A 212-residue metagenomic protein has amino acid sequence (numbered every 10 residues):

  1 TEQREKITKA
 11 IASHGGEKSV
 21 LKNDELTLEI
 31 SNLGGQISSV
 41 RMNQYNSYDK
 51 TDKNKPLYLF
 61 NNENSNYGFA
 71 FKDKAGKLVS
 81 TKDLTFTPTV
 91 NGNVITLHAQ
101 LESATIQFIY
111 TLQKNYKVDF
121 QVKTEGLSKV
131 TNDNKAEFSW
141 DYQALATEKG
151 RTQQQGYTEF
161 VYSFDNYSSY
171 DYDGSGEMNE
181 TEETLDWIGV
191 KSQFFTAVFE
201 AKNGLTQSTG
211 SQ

Functional and structural regions predicted by a protein language model:
T1-E5, K9-Q212: Soluble non-transmembrane domains of integral membrane proteins
